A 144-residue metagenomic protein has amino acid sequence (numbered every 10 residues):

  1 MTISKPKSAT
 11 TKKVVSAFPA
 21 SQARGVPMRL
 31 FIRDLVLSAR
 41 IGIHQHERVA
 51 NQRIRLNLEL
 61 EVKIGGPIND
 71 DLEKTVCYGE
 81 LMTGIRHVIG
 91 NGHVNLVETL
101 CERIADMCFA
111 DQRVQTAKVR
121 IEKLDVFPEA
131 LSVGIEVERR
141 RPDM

Functional and structural regions predicted by a protein language model:
M1-M144: N-terminal, polar/charged subdomain of small-to-medium soluble alpha/beta proteins
